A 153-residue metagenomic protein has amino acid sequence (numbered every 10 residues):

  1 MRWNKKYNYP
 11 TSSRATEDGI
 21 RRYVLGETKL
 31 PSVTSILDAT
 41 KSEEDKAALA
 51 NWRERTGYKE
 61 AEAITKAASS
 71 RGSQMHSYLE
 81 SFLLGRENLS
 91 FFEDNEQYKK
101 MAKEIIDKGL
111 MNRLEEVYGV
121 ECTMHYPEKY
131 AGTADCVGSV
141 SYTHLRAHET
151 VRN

Functional and structural regions predicted by a protein language model:
M1-A131: Metal-dependent nuclease catalytic cores that hydrolyze phosphodiester bonds in DNA/RNA, characterized by
Y126-R146: Non-catalytic protein-protein interaction segments used by genome-maintenance enzymes to assemble and couple activities
H144, V151-N153: Single conserved hydrophobic/aromatic residue that forms the stacking wall/gate of nucleotide- or nucleobase-binding
